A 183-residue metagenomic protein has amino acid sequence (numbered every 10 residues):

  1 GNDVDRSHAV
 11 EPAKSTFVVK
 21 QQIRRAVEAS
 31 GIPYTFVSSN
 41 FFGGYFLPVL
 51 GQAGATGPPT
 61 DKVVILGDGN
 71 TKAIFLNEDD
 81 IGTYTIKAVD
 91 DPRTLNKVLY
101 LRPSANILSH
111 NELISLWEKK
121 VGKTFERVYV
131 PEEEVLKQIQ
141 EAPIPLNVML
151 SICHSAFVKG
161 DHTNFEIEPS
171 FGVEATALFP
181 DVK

Functional and structural regions predicted by a protein language model:
D3-E126, V135-M149, C153, F157-K159: Oxidoreductase cofactor-interface core, primarily capturing Rossmann-like NAD(P)-dependent enzymes
Y129: Conserved residues in the N-terminal Rossmann fold of short-chain dehydrogenase/reductase
V158-E168: Extended, charge-rich low-complexity interaction segments
P169-K183: Amphipathic terminal alpha-helices
